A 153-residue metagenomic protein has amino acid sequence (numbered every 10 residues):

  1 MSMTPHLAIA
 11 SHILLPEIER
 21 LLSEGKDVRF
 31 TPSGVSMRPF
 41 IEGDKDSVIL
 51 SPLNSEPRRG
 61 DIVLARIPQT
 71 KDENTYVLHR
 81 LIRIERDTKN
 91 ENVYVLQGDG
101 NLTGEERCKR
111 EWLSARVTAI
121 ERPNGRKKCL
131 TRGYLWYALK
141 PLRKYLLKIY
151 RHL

Functional and structural regions predicted by a protein language model:
M1-L153: Extended hydrophobic leader/signal-anchor segments used for secretion and membrane insertion
